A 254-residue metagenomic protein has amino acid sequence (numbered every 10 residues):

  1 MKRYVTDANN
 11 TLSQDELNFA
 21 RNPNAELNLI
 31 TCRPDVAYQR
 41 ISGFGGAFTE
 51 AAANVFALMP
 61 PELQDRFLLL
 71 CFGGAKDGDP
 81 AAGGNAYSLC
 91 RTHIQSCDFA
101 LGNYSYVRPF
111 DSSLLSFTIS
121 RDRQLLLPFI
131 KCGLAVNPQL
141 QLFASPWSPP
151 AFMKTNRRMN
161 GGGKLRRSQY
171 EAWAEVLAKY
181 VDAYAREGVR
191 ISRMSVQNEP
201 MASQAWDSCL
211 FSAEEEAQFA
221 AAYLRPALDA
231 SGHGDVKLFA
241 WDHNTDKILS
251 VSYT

Functional and structural regions predicted by a protein language model:
M1-S13: N-terminal zymogen propeptides
T11, F19-N22, F239, D246: A generic signature of intrinsically disordered, low-complexity regions enriched in glycine/proline and charged/polar
Q14-I191, S212: N-terminal catalytic cores of secreted or lumenal carbohydrate-active enzymes
A100-G102, F152-K154, S203-W206, K247-S250: Extracytoplasmic/secreted cell-surface and envelope-processing proteins
S145, R193-N198, R225-L249: Aromatic-lined carbohydrate-recognition surfaces of secreted/lumenal glycan-active proteins
L177-Y184, I191, D207-G232, N244-T245: Extracytoplasmic, non-cytosolic globular domains
Y253-T254: Conserved small/polar residues in nucleotide/adenosyl-binding loops
